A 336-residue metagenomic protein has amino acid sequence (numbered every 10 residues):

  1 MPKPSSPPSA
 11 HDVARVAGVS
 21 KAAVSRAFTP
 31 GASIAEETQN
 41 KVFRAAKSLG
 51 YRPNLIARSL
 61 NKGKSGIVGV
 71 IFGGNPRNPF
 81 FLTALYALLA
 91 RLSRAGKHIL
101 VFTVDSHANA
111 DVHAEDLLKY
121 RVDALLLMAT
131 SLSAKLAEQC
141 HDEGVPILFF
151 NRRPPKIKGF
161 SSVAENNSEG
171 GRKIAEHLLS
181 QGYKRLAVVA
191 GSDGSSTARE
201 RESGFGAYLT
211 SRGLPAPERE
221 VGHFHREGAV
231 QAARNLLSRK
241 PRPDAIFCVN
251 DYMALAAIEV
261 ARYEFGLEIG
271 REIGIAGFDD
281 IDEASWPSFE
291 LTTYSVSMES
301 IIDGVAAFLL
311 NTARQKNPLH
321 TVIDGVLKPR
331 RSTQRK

Functional and structural regions predicted by a protein language model:
M1-G66: N-terminal helix-turn-helix DNA-binding module of bacterial transcription factors
M1-S5, I67-E176, S238: Alpha-helical recognition/docking segments in bacterial nutrient-uptake and carbohydrate-utilization systems
V13, V24, V42, V68 (+10 more regions): Hydrophobic structural packing positions in well-ordered secondary structure
V16, K21-A23, L60-P76, H177 (+1 more regions): Short beta-strand segments enriched in small/hydrophobic residues
S20, D123, Y183-R185, P215 (+1 more regions): Short acidic/polar active-site loop segments enriched in Thr and Asp
L49, K119-R121, Q181, L236-R242 (+1 more regions): Glycine-rich phosphate-binding loop signature in dinucleotide/nucleotide-binding domains
G73-T83, V101-N109, R152, V163-K173 (+5 more regions): Hinge/beta->alpha junction and helix N-cap segments in small-molecule ligand-binding domains
P217, R234-K336: Flexible loop/turn connectors
